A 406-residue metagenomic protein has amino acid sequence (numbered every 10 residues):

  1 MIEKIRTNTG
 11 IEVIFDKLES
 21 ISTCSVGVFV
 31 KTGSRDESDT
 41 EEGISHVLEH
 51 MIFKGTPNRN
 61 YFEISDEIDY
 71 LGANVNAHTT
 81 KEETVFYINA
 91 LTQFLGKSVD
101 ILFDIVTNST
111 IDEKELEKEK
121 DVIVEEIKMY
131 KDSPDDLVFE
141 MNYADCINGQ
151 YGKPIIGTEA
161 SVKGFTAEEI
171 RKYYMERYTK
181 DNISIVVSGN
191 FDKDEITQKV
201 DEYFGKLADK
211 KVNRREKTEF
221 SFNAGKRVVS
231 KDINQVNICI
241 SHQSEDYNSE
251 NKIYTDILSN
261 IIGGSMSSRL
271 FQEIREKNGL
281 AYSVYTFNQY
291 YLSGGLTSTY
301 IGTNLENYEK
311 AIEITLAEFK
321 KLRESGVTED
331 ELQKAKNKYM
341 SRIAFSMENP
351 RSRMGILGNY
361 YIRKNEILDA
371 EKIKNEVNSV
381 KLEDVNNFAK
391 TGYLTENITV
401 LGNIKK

Functional and structural regions predicted by a protein language model:
M1, S22-C24, E82, F222-N223 (+5 more regions): A generic structural signal for well-ordered coil/turn residues at beta-strand boundaries that shape enzyme active-site
M1-T23: N- or domain-start disorder-to-order transition segments that initiate the globular core
R6, Y61-V212, T218, V228-V229 (+2 more regions): Charge-rich, well-structured scaffold segments of protease-associated domains
L18, G27-F29, K211-R269, L401: His/Glu-based metal-binding/catalytic segments typifying zinc-dependent metallopeptidases
S20, K31-D36, K405-K406: Short active-site-proximal "capping" loops at secondary-structure junctions
S25-N89, S265-L280: M16/MPP (pitrilysin/insulinase) zinc-metallopeptidase core fold and M16-derived inactive scaffolds
E41, L95, V99, N251-T255 (+4 more regions): Short, charged, low-complexity patches
H46, D256, F287: Short catalytic/ligand-gating loop segments at beta-alpha or beta-beta junctions within enzyme catalytic domains
